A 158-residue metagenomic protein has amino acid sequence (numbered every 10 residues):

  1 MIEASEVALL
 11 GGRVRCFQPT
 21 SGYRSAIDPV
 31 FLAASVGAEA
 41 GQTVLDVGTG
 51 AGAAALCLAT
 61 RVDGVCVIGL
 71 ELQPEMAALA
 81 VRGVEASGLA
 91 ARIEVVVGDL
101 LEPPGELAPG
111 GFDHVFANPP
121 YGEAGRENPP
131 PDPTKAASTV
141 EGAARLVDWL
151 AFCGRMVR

Functional and structural regions predicted by a protein language model:
M1-A40: Class I SAM-dependent transferase core
S35-P131: Conserved SAM/SAH cofactor-binding pocket of Class I
P119-R155: Mobile active-site "lid"/loop adjacent to the S-adenosyl-L-methionine
